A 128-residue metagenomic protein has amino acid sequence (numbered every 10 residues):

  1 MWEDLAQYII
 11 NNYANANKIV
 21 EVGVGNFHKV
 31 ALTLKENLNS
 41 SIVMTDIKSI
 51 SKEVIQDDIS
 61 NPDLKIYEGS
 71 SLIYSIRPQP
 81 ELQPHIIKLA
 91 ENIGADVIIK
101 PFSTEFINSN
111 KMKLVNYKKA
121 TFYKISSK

Functional and structural regions predicted by a protein language model:
M1-N17: S-adenosyl-L-methionine
N15-F27: Conserved class I S-adenosyl-L-methionine
G25, K48, S103: Residues in the short beta-alpha loop(s) of Rossmann-like NAD(P)-binding domains
N26-N39: Conserved SAM-binding loop of SAM-dependent methyltransferases across substrates and taxa, primarily the Class I
S41-I47: Conserved SAM-binding motif I beta-strand of class I
S51-I66: Conserved SAM-binding strand-loop segment of SAM-dependent methyltransferases
S70-Q83: A short SAM/SAH-binding and catalytic strip from SAM-dependent methyltransferases
P80-K128: C-terminal substrate-binding/active-site "lid" region of AdoMet-derived donor-dependent transferases
